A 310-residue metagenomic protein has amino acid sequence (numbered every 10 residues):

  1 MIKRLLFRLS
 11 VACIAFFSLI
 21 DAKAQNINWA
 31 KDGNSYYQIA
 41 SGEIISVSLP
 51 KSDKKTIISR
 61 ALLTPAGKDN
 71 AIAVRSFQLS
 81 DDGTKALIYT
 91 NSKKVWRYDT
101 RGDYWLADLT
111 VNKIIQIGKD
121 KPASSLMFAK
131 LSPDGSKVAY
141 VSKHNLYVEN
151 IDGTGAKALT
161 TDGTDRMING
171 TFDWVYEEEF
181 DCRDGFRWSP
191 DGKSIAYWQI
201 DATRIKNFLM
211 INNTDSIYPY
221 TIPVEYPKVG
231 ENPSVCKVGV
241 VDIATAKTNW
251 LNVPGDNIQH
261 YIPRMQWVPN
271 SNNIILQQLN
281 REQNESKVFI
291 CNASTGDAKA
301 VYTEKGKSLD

Functional and structural regions predicted by a protein language model:
M1-I27: Bacterial Sec-dependent N-terminal signal peptides
A22-D310: Beta-propeller folds
